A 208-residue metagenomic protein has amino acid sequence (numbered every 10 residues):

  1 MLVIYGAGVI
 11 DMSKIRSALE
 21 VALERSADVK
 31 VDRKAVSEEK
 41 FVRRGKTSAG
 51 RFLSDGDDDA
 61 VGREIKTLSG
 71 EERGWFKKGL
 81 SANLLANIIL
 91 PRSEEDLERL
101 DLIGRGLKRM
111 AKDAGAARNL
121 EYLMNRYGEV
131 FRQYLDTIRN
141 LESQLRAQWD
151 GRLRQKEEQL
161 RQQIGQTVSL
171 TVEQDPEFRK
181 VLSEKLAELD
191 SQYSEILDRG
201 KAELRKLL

Functional and structural regions predicted by a protein language model:
M1-D11: Short, Lys/Arg-enriched N-terminal segments with co-localized hydrophobic residues within the first ~10-30 amino acids
D11-G70: Leu/Val/Ala/Ile-rich N-terminal alpha-helices, chiefly Sec-type signal peptides and the beginnings
A49-L145: Long amphipathic alpha-helical segments with strong coiled-coil/leucine-zipper propensity
R126, V130-Q133, T137, L141 (+6 more regions): Long amphipathic alpha-helical coiled-coil rod/stalk domains
R139-V172: An amphipathic alpha-helical core segment
Q166-L208: Alpha-helical oligomerization segments
